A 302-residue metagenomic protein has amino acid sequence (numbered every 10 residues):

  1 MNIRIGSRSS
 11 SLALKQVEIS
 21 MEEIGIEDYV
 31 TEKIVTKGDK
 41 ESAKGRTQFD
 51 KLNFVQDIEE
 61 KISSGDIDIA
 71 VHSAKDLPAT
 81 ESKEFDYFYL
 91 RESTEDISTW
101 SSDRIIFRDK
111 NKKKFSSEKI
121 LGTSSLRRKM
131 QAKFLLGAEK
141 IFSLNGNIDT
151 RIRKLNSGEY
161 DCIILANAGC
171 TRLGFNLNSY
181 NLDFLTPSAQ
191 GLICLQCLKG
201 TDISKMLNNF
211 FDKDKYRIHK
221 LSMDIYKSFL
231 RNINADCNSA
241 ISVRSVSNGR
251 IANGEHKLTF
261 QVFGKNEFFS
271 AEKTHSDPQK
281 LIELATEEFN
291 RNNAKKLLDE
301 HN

Functional and structural regions predicted by a protein language model:
M1-K37, E41-A43, T47-F49, L77 (+2 more regions): Small-molecule-sensing regulatory modules
R4-G6, A70, G122: Short, well-ordered beta-strand segments
S9-S10, V55, S125-L126: Helix N-cap/beta->alpha junction signal
A43-H72, R172: Short, structured active-site "lid" loops
S63-S64, K113-E118, S157-G158: Flexible, charged surface loops at secondary-structure boundaries
K75, K83-A138, L198-D202: A conserved helix-loop-strand patch within extracytoplasmic ligand-binding domains of the periplasmic binding
S82-F85, Y89-L90, N176-D183: Short acidic, glycine/proline-enriched helix-loop-strand junctions
